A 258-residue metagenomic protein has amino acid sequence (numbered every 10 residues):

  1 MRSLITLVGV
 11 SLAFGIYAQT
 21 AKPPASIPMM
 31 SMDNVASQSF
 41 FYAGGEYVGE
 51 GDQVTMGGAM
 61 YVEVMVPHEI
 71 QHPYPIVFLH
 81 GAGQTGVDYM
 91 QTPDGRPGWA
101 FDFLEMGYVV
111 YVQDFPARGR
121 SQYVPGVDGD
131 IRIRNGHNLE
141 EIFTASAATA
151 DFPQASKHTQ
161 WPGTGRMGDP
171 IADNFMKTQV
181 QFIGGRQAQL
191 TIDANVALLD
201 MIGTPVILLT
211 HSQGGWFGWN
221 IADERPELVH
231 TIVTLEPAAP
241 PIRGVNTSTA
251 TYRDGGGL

Functional and structural regions predicted by a protein language model:
A21-Q71: N-terminal cap/lid segment of alpha/beta-hydrolase-fold proteins
H72-G81: Short beta-strand element of the alpha/beta-hydrolase
G83-Q91, V110: Serine-hydrolase catalytic-loop signature spanning alpha/beta hydrolases and amidase-signature enzymes
R96-Y123: Conserved alpha/beta-hydrolase
G185-V206: Conserved acidic catalytic loop of the alpha/beta-hydrolase fold
L208-L209, I232: Conserved alpha/beta-hydrolase fold motif
L209-G218: Gly/Ala-rich beta-loop-alpha elbow adjacent to hydrolase catalytic centers
E227-G244: A conserved short beta-strand
